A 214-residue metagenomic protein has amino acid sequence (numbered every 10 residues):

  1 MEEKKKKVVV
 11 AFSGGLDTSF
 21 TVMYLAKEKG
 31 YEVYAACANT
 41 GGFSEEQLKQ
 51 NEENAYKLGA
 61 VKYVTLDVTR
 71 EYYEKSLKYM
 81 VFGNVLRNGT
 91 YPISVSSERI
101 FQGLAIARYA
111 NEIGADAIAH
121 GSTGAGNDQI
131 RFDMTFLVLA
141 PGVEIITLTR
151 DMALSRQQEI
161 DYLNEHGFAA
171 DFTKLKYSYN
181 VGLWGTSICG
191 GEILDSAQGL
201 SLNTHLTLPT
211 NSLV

Functional and structural regions predicted by a protein language model:
E2-A11, L16-L206: Nucleotide-activated chemistry modules centered on ATP-dependent adenylation/adenylyltransferase
T207-V214: Positively charged, low-complexity/disordered segments
